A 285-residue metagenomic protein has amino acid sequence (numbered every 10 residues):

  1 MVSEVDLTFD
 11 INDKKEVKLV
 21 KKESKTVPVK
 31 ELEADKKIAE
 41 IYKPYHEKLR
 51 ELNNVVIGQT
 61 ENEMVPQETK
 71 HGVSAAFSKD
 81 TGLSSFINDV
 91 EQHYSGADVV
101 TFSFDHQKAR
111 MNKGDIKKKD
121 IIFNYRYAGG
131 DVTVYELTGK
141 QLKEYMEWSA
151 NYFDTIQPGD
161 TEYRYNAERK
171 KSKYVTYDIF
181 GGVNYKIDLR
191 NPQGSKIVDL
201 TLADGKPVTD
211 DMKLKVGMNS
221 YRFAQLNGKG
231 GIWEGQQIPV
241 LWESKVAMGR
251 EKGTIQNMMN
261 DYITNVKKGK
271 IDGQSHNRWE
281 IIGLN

Functional and structural regions predicted by a protein language model:
M1-N285: Catalytic centers of hydrolytic enzymes
